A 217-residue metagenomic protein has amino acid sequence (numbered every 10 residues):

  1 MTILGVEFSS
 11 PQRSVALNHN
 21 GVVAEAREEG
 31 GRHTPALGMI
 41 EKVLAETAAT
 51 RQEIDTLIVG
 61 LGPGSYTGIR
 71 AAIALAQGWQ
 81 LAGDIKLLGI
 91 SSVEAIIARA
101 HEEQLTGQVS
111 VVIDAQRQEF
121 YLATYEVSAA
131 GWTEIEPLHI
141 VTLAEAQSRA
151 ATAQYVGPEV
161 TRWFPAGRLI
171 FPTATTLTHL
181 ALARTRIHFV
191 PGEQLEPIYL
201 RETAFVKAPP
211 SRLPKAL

Functional and structural regions predicted by a protein language model:
M1-N20, G31-T34, L88-L217: Oxyanion-binding and handling regions
M1-P63: N-terminal beta-alpha supersecondary unit
V22, A74-A76, A129: Glycine-rich, phosphate-binding/catalytic loops in enzymes
T34, G38-E41, I73, Q77 (+1 more regions): N-terminal, well-ordered alpha-helical segments
E41-K42, Q77, L81, H179-A183: Short glycine/serine- and small hydrophobic-enriched flexible loop segments
K42-L44, I85, G107: Short, charged/polar low-complexity linear motifs in solvent-exposed/disordered segments
A45-A48, L81, H101-E102, R186: Residue-level signal for alpha-helix termini/capping positions
L57-S92: DPxDG-like acidic metal-binding loop motif
